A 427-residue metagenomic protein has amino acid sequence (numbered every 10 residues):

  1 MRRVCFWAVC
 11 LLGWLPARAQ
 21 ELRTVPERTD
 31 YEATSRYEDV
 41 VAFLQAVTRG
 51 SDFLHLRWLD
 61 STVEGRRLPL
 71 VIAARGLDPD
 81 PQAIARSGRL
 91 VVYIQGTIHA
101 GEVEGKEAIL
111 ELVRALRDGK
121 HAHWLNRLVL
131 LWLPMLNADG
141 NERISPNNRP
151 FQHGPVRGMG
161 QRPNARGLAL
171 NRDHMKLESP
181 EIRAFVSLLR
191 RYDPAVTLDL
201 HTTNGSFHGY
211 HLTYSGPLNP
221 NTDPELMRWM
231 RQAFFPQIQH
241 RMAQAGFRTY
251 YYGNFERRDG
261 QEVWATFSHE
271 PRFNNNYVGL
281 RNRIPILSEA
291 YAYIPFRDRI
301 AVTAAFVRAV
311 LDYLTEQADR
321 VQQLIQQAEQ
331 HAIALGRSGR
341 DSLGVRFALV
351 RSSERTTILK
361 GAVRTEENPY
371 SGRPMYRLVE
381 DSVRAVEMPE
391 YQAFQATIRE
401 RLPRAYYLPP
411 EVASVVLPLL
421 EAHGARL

Functional and structural regions predicted by a protein language model:
M1-F6: Bacterial N-terminal signal peptides that target proteins for export
C10-R18: Hydrophobic h-region of N-terminal signal peptides that target proteins for export in Gram-negative bacteria
Q20-Y31, I94-G96, L168-A169, A396-L402: Acidic/histidine-rich, surface-exposed loop or edge segments in extracytoplasmic proteins
E38-V92: Soluble metallo-hydrolase cores and metallopeptidase-like ectodomains found primarily in the secretory/periplasmic
L59-S61, A73-R75, G96-I98, L133-N137 (+3 more regions): Active-site-proximal beta-strand/loop segments in catalytic clefts of secreted hydrolases
S61-R67, V129-D139, E329: Acidic helix-start/capping segments at beta-turn-to-alpha-helix junctions
A85-G96, V103-E262, T266-R272: Active-site/substrate-binding loop(s) of hydrolase catalytic cores
F255-L427: Hard-cation-handling environments
